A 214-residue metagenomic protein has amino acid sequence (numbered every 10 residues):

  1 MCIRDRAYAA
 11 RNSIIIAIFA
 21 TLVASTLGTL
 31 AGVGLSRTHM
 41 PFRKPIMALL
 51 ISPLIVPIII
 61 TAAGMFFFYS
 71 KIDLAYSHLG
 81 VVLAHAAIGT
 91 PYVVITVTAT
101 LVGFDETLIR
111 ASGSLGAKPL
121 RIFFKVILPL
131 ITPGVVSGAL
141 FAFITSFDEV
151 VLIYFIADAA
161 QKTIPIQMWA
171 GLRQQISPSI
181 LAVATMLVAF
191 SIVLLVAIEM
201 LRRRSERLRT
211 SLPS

Functional and structural regions predicted by a protein language model:
M1-D5, A111-S112: Conserved small/polar residues in nucleotide/adenosyl-binding loops
R4-A20, R173-Q175: Periplasmic/extracellular loop-to-transmembrane helix junction in inner-membrane transport proteins
R4-D5, F147-A197, L201-R204: Interhelical loop and adjacent transmembrane-helix boundary motif in polytopic membrane transport permeases
Y8-I15, F67-Y92, T132-G134, A139 (+1 more regions): Loop-to-helix entry region at the N-terminal start of transmembrane alpha-helices in multi-pass membrane transporters
A17-L50, A63, F67, E106-I109 (+2 more regions): Transmembrane-helix boundary motif in ABC transporter permease subunits
F42-K44, I59-I88, L120, I156-A160: Membrane-interfacial helix termini and adjacent extracytoplasmic/periplasmic loops of multi-pass transporters
V93-E106, A117-D148: Transmembrane alpha-helices
R202-S214: Short cytosolic juxtamembrane segments of multi-pass membrane proteins
